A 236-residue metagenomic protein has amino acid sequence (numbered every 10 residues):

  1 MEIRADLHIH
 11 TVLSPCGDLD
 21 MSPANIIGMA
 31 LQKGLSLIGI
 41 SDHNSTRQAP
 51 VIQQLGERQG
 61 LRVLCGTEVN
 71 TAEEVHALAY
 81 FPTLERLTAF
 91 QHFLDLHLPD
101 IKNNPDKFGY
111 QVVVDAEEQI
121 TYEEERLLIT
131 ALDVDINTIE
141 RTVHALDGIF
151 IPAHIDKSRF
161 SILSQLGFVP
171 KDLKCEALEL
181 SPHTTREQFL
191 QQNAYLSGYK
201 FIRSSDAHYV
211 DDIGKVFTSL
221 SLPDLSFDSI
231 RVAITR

Functional and structural regions predicted by a protein language model:
M1-E73, L166-L173, R186, D211 (+2 more regions): An N-terminally biased module of ancient metal coordination in phosphate/nucleic-acid-related enzymes
E2, L55-A177, T184, S226-I230: Extended substrate/RNA-proximal surfaces in nucleic-acid metabolism proteins
H8, D42, A79, F150 (+1 more regions): Conserved, mostly hydrophobic/aromatic
G39-S41, P152, E179: Conserved beta-strand positions in the central sheet of alpha/beta enzyme cores
D172-A177, L196-K200, S219-S221: Glycine-enriched alpha-helix->loop->beta-strand junction motifs that scaffold or abut catalytic
T185-Q191: A short, acidic, amphipathic alpha-helical segment used as a generic capping/interface helix at domain edges
K200-K215: Short acidic/histidine-rich active-site segments
